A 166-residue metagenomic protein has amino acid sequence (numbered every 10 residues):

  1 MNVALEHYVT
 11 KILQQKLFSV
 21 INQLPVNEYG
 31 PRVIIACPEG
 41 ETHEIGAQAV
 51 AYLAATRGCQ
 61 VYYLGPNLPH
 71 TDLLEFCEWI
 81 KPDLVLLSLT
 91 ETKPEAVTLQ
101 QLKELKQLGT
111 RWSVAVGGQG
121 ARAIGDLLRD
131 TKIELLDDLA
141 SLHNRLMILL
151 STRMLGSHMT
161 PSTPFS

Functional and structural regions predicted by a protein language model:
N2-S166: C-terminal regulatory/effector modules of DNA-binding transcriptional regulators
